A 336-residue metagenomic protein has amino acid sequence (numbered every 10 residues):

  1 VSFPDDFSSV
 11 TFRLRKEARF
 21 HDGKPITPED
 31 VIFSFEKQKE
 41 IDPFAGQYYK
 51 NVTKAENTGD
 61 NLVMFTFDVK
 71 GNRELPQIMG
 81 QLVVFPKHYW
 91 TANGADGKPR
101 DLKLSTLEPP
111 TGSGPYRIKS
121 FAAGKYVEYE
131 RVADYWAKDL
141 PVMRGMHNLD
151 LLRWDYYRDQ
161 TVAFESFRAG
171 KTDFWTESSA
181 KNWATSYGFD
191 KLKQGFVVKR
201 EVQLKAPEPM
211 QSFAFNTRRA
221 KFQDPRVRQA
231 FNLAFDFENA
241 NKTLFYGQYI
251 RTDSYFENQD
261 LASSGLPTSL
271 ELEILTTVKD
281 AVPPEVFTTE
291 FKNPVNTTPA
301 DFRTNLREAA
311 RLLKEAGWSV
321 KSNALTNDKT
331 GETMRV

Functional and structural regions predicted by a protein language model:
V1-F44, T58, M64-T66, G71-E74 (+3 more regions): Aromatic- and charge-enriched surface segment that lines or borders ligand/interaction sites
D6, V10, T27-F35, Y48 (+12 more regions): Stable alpha-helical elements in mature extracytoplasmic
S9-F12, V31-F35, V63-F65, G114-R117 (+5 more regions): Short, well-ordered beta-strand elements
R13, Q47-D96, P115-A122, S264-V282: Surface-exposed binding/hinge segments that line and control ligand-binding clefts or catalytic entry sites
L14-D22, V52, T106, R153-Y156 (+3 more regions): Second-shell loop/turn segments in exported
K54-N57, K119-E130, D155-R219, R226-A230 (+1 more regions): Extracellular/periplasmic solute-recognition and catalytic clefts
G80-M146, D150-L151, R158-V162, F291-K321: Gly/Pro-rich hinge or "lid" segments in bacterial periplasmic/extracellular proteins
E130, Q223-V336: Append "and occasionally in soluble cytosolic enzymes with long acidic Gly/Pro-rich linkers
